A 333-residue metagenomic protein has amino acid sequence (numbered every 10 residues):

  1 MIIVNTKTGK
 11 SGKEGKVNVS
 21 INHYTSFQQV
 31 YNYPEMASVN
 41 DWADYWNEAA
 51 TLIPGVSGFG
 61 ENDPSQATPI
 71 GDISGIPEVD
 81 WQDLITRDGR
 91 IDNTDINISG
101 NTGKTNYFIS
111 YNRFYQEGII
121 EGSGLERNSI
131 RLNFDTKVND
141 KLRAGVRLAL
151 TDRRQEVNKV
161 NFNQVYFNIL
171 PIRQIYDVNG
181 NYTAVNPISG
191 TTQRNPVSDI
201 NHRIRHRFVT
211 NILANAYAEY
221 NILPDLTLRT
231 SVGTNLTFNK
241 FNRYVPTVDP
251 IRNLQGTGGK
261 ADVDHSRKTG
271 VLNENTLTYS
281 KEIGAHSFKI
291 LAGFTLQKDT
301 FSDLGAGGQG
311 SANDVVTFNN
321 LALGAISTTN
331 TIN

Functional and structural regions predicted by a protein language model:
M1-S20, I91-N93, F114-E117: A beta-strand signature from Gram-negative outer-membrane beta-barrel systems, especially the internal plug domain
G9, I91, T102-G103, N139 (+2 more regions): Outer-membrane beta-barrel channels and translocator barrels
S11-P77, G118-L213, S231-N333: Surface-exposed loop/interface segments of Gram-negative outer-membrane beta-barrel transport/assembly proteins
D80-W81: N-terminal entry motif of extracellular EGF-like repeats
L84-D88, I98-T102: Outer-membrane beta-barrel initiation region
T94-N97, P187: Short, charged beta->alpha transition segments
